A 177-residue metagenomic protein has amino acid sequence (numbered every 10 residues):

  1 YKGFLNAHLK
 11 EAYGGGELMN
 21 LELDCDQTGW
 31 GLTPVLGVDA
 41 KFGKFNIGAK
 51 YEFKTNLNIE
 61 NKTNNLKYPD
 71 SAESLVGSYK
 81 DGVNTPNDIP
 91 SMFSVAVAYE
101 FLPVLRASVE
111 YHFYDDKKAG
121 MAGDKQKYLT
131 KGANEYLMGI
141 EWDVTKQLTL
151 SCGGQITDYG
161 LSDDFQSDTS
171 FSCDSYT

Functional and structural regions predicted by a protein language model:
Y1-T177: Outer-membrane beta-barrel porins/channels
